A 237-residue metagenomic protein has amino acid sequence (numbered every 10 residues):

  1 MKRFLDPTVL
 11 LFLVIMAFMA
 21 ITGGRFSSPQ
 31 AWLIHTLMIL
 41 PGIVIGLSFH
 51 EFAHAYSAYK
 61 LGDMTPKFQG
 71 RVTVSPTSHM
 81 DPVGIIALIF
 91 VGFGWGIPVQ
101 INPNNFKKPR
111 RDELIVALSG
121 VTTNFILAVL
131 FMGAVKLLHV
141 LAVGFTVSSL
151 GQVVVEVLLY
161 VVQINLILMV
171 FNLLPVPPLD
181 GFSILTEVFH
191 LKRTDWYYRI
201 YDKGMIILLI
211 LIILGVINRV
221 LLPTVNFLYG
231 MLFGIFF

Functional and structural regions predicted by a protein language model:
M1-F237: Hydrophobic transmembrane alpha-helices and their immediate loop junctions in multi-pass integral membrane proteins
